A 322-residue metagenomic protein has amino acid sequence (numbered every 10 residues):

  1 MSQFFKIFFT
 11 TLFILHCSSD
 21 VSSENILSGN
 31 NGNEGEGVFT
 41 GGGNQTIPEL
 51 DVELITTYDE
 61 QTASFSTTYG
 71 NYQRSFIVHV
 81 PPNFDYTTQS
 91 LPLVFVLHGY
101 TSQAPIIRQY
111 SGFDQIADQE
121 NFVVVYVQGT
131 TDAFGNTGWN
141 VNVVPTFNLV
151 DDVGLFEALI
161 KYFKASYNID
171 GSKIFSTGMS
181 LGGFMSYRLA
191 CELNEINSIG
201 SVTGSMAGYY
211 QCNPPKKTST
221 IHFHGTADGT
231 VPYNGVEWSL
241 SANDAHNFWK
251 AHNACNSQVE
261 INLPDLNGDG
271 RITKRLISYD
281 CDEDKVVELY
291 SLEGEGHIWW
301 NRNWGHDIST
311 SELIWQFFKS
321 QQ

Functional and structural regions predicted by a protein language model:
S2-T10: Sec-dependent signal peptide recognition, specifically the positively charged N-region followed immediately by
C17-L93, Q119, N148, T177-G200 (+5 more regions): A domain-start/cap signature at the N-terminus of enzymes
T67-V80, F84, T88-F175, M185-R188 (+2 more regions): Serine-hydrolase catalytic machinery in alpha/beta-hydrolase-like enzymes
P92-T101, T203, H224-G225, E293: The conserved beta1-alpha1 loop
G129, G200-G208, G225-D228: Active-site nucleophile loop of the alpha/beta-hydrolase fold
S219-F223, S239-S241, H252-Q322: C-terminal catalytic histidine-bearing segment of alpha/beta-hydrolase fold enzymes
A227-V231, H297-I298: Acidic catalytic loop of the alpha/beta-hydrolase fold
G229-S241: Conserved alpha/beta-hydrolase "acid-adjacent" motif
